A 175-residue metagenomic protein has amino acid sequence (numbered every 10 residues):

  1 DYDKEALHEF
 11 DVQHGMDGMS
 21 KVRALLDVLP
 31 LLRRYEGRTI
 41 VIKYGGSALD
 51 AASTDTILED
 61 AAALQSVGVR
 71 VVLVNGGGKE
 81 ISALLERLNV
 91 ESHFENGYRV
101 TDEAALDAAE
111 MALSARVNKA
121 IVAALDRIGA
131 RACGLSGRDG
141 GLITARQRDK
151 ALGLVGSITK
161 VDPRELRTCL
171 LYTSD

Functional and structural regions predicted by a protein language model:
Y2-V72: N-terminal glycine-/serine-/threonine-rich phosphate-binding loop
G45-S47, G76-E80, E86, G97-R99 (+1 more regions): Short, ordered loop/turn segments at secondary-structure junctions
S53-E59, S82-E91: Glycine-rich loop at the start of a catalytic domain that most often binds anionic cofactors/ligands
V72-N75, F94, I121, L125 (+1 more regions): General beta-strand structural signal in soluble alpha/beta enzymes
L85-A109: A charged helix-plus-loop insertion that forms the helical arch/lid used to bind and gate nucleic-acid substrates
D102-D126, A130: Polyanion-binding loop/helix "lid" in catalytic or ligand-binding cores
G156-C169: Active-site glycine-rich loop that binds ribose-phosphate moieties when present
Y172-D175: Conserved small/polar residues in nucleotide/adenosyl-binding loops
